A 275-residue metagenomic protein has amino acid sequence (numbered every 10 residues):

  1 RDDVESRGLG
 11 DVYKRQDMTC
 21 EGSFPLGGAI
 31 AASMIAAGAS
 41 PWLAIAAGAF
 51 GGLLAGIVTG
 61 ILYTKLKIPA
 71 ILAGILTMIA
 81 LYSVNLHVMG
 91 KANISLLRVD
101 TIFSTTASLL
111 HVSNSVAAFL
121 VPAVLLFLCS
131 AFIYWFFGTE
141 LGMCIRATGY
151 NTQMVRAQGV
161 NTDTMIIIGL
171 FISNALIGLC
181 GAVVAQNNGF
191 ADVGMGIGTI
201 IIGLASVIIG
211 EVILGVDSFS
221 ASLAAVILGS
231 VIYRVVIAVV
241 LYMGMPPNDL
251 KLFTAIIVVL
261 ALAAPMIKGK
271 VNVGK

Functional and structural regions predicted by a protein language model:
R1, A37-L43, T105, H111 (+2 more regions): Membrane-interfacial amphipathic/re-entrant helices at transmembrane-helix boundaries
D2-L9, Y13: Single conserved hydrophobic/aromatic residue that forms the stacking wall/gate of nucleotide- or nucleobase-binding
G22, W42-F50, L72, F119-V124 (+4 more regions): Hydrophobic alpha-helical transmembrane segments
A39-I79, L126-F127, L228-G229, Y233: Alpha-helical transmembrane segments within multi-pass membrane transporters and channels
A55, N114-D192, I200: Helix-loop-helix "hairpin" substructures at the membrane interface of multi-pass membrane proteins
A70, G74, L81-G138, I168 (+2 more regions): Transmembrane helix-bundle core of multi-pass membrane transporters and related energy-transducing complexes
Y150-A157, N161-T164, D217, V236-K275: Cytosolic-side transmembrane-helix boundaries in multi-pass membrane proteins
I177-L252: Transmembrane alpha-helical segments in multi-pass inner-membrane proteins
